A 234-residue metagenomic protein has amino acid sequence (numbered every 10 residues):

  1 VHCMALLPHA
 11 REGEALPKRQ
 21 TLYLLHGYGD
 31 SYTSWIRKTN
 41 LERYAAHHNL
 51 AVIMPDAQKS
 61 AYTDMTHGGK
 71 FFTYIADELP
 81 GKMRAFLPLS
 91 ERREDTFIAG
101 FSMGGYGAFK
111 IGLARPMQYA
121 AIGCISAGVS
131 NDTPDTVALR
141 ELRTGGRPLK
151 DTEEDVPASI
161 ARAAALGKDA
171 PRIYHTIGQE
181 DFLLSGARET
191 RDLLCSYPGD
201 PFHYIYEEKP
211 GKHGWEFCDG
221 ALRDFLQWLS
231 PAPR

Functional and structural regions predicted by a protein language model:
V1-R234: Non-catalytic cap/lid and distal C-terminal segments of serine-dependent acyl enzymes
